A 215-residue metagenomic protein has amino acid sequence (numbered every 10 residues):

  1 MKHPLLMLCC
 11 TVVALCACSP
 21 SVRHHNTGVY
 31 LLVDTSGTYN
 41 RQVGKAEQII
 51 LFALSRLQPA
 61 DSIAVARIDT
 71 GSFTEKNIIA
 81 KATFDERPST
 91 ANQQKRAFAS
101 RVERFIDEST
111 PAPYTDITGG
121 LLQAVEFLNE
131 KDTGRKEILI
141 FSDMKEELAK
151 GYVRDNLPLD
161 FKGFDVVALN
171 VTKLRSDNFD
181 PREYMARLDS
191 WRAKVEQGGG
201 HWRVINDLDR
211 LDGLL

Functional and structural regions predicted by a protein language model:
A14-A17: C-terminal motif of bacterial Sec signal peptides marking the signal peptidase cleavage site
S19-S21: Bacterial signal peptide processing site
H25-E86, E137-L139, L208-D212: Von Willebrand factor
T27, P111-K162: Exposed acidic/Ser/Thr-rich ligand/metal-binding surfaces
Y39-Q42, F73-N77, E146-V153, R175-F179 (+1 more regions): Extracytoplasmic/secreted cell-surface and envelope-processing proteins
D85-R135, T172-R175: Von Willebrand factor
K145-S190: VWA/integrin I-like adhesion module and closely mimicked acidic/polar interface patches used
D180-L215: Von Willebrand factor A/integrin I-like adhesion domains
